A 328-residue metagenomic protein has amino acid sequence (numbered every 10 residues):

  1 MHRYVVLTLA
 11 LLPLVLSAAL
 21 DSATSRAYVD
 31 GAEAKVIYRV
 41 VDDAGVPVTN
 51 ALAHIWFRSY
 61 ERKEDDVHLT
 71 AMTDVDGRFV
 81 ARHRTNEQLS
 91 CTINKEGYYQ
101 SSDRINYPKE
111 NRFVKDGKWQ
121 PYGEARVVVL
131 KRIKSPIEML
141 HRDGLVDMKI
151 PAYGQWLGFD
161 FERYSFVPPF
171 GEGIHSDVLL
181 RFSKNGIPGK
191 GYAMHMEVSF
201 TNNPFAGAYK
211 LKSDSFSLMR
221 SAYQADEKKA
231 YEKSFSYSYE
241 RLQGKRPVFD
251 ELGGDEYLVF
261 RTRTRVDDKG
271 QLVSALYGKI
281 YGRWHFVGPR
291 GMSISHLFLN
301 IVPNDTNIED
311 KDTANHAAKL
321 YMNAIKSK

Functional and structural regions predicted by a protein language model:
M1-Y4: Positively charged n-region of N-terminal signal peptides that target proteins for export
V6-V15: Bacterial N-terminal signal peptides
A18-V46: Beta-strand-rich domain onsets/edges
A34-G45, A53, G77-F79, V128-K131 (+1 more regions): A short, amphipathic beta-strand motif
A51-R58: Hydrophobic beta-strand segments
S59-H83: Short, acidic Ser/Thr/Gly-rich low-complexity loop/linker segments typical of extracellular and cell-surface proteins
E61, R84-V114: A short, solvent-exposed loop/turn motif at the edges and junctions of modular extracellular/periplasmic domains
Q120-A125, L130-K328: Surface-exposed, beta-sheet-biased, low-hydrophobicity segments with strongly acidic/polar composition
